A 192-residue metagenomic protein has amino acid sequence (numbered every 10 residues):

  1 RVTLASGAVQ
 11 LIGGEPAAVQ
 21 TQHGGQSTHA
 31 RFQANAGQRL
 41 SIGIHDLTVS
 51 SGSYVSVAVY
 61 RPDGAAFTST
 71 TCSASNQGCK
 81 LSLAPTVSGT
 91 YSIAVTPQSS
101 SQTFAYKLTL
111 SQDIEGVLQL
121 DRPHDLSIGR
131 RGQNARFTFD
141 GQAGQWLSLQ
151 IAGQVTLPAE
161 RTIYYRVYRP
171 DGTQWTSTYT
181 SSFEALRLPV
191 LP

Functional and structural regions predicted by a protein language model:
R1-A17, Q26-Q33, L40, T48-S51 (+7 more regions): C-terminal edge strands of extracellular/lumenal beta-sandwich accessory domains
P16-S27, S69-N76, P123-Q133, S177-S181: Extracellular beta-rich ligand/substrate-recognition surface
S177-P192: Short, intrinsically disordered, charge-balanced linker/junction segments flanking boundaries in proteins
